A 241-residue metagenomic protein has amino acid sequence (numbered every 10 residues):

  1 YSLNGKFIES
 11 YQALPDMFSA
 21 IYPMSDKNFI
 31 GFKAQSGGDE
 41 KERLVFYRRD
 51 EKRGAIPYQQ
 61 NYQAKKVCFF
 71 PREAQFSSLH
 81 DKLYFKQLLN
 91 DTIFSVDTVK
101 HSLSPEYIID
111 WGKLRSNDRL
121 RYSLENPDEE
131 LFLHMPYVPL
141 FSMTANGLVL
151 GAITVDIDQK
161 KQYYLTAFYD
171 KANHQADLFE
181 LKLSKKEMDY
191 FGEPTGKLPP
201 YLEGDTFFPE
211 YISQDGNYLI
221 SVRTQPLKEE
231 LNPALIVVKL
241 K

Functional and structural regions predicted by a protein language model:
Y1-E42, A55-C68: Asp-box/WD-like beta-propeller blade repeats and closely related beta-sheet repeat scaffolds
S2-K6, Y47-E51, D97-K100, D170-N173 (+1 more regions): Short loop/turn segments that connect beta-strands within beta-propeller blades
Q12-P15, K52-R72, S104-F132, A176-G204: Surface-exposed loop and turn segments in beta-propeller and other repeat-based domains that flank or scaffold
A20-D26, K33-S36, C68-Q87, E130-N146 (+1 more regions): Structural signature of eukaryotic scaffold interfaces centered on beta-propeller domains
G37-F46, N90-S95, D156-F168, L227-V238: Structural motif
V45-K100: Loop-centered beta-sheet repeat module
F132-L198, L202: Loop/turn-rich, solvent-exposed surfaces of beta-rich toroidal or solenoidal domains
F208-K241: Blade-level signature of beta-propeller repeat domains, shared across WD40, Kelch, NHL, RCC1 and BNR/Asp-box propellers
